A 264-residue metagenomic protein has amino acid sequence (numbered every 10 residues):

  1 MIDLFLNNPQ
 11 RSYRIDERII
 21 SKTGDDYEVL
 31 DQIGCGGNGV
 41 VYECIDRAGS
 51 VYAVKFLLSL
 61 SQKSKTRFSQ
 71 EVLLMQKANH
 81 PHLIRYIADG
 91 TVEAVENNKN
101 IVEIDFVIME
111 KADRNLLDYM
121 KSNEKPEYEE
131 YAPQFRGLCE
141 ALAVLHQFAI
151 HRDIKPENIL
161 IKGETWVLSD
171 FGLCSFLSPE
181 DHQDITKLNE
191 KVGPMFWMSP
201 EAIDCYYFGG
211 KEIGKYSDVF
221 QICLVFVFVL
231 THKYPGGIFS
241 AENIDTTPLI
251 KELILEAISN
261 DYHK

Functional and structural regions predicted by a protein language model:
M1-K22, L30: Juxta-kinase regulatory segment immediately upstream of eukaryotic protein kinase catalytic domains
L30-G36, V41: Protein kinase glycine-rich loop
Q62-K77: AlphaC helix of the eukaryotic protein kinase fold
N79-V95: Conserved HxN/HPN-centered segment at the entrance to the catalytic loop of eukaryotic protein kinase-like domains
N98-N115: Conserved short submotifs of the Hanks-type protein kinase catalytic core that shape the nucleotide-binding pocket
Q134-F135: Activation segment signature within eukaryotic-like protein kinase domains
L138-A149: Protein kinase catalytic-loop region centered on the HRD/HxD motif
T186-C205: Conserved activation segment of eukaryotic-like protein kinases, specifically the C-terminal portion of the activation
